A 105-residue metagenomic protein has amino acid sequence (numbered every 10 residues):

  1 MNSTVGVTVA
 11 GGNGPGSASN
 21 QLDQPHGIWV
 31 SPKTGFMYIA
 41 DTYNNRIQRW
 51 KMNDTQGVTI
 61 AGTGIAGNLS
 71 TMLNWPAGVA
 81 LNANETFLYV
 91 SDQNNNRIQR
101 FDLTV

Functional and structural regions predicted by a protein language model:
N2-I28, N53-A77, V105: Gly/Pro-rich loop segments of beta-rich domains
V30-T34, N82-E85: Residue-level detector of Asp-centered blade-edge/turn motifs that repeat once per structural unit in beta-propeller
F36-Y38, F87-V90: Conserved beta-propeller blade signature
N45-Q48, N96-I98: Structural signal for beta-propeller blades
V58, E85-T86: C-terminal closing repeat unit and adjoining cap/tail of repeat-based domains
